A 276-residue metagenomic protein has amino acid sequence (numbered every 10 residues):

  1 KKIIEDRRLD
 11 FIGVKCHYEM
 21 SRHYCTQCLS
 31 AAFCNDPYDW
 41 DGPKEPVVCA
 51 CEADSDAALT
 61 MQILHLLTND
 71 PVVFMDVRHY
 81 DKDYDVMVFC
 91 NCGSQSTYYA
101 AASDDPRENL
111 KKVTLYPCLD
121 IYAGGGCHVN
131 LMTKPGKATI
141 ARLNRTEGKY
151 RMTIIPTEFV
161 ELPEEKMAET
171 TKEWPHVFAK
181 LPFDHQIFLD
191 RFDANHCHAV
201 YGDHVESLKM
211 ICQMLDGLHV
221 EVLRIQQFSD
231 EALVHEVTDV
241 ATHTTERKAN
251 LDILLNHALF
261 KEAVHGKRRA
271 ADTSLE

Functional and structural regions predicted by a protein language model:
K1-L67: Long, internal scaffold/assembly segments composed of regular secondary structure
D6-R8, K15, D70-R78, E221-Q226: Flexible, glycine/charged-enriched surface loops at secondary-structure junctions
G13-S21, D76-G93, Q227-L233: A glycine-rich phosphate-binding loop feature that marks nucleotide/adenosyl-phosphate handling sites
H23-C28, F89-C92, D239: Short glycine/threonine-rich loop-to-helix capping motif typified by GTGT followed within a few residues by an Asp-Pro
Y38-A168: C-terminal catalytic subdomain
T114-E276: Extended hydrophobic packing segments that form well-structured cores
